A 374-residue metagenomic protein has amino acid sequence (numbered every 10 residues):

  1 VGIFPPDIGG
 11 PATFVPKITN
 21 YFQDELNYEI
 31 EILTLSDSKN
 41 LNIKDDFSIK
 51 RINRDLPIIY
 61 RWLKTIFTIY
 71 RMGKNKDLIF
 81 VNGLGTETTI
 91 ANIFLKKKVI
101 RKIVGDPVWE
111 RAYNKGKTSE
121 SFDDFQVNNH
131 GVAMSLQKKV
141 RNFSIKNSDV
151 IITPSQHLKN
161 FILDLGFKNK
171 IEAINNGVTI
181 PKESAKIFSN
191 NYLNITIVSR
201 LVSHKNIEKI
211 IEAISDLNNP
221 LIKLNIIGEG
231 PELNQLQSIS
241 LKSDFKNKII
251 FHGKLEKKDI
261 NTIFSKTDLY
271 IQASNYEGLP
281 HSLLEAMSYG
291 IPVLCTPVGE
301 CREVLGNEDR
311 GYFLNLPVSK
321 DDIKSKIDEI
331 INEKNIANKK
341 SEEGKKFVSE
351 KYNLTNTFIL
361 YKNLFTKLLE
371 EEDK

Functional and structural regions predicted by a protein language model:
I66-K74, D123-I151: Membrane-proximal helix-turn-helix segments that form the acceptor-binding/catalytic region of lipid-linked
G73, I145, K254-L255, T262-T267: Short alpha-helical donor nucleotide-sugar binding micro-motif in glycosyltransferases
I100-K139: Acceptor-binding helix/loop patch of EC 2.4 sugar-transfer enzymes, predominantly nucleotide-sugar-dependent
I152, I187-K205, I210-I214, N225: Conserved donor-binding/catalytic core segment of Leloir-type glycosyltransferases
Q237-L255: Nucleotide-activated donor-binding/catalytic signature segment of Leloir-type glycosyltransferases, i.e., the conserved
N275: Aromatic "clamp/platform" in nucleotide-sugar-dependent glycosyltransferases that forms part of the donor/acceptor
P292-C295: Short hydrophobic beta-strand element within catalytic cores of glycosyltransferases and related nucleotide-activated
N307-K320, E329-K334: Conserved acidic donor-binding segment of nucleotide-sugar-dependent glycosyltransferases
